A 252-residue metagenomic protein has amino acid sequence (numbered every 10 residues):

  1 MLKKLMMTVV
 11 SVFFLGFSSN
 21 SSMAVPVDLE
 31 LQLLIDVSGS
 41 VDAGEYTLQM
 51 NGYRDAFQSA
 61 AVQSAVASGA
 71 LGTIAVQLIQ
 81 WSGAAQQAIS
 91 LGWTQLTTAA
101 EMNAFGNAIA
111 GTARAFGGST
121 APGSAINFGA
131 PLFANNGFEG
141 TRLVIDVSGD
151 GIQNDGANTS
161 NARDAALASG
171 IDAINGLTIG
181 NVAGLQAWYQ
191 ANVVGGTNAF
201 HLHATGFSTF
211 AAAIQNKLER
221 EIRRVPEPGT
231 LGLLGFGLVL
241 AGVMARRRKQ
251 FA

Functional and structural regions predicted by a protein language model:
T8-F17: Bacterial N-terminal signal peptides
S19-A24: Sec/Tat signal peptide C-region and signal peptidase I cleavage site
P26-S90, A125-G129, V144-S148, N175-L177: Von Willebrand factor
Q86-A88, W93-L143, G176-L185, T209 (+1 more regions): Von Willebrand factor
G151-N192: VWA/integrin I-like adhesion module and closely mimicked acidic/polar interface patches used
A168, T197-R224: C-terminal "exit" segments of structured domains
P226-A245: A short, hydrophobic C-terminal helix/tail in secreted or cell-surface proteins
R248-A252: Short, charged juxtamembrane terminal tails flanking transmembrane helices
